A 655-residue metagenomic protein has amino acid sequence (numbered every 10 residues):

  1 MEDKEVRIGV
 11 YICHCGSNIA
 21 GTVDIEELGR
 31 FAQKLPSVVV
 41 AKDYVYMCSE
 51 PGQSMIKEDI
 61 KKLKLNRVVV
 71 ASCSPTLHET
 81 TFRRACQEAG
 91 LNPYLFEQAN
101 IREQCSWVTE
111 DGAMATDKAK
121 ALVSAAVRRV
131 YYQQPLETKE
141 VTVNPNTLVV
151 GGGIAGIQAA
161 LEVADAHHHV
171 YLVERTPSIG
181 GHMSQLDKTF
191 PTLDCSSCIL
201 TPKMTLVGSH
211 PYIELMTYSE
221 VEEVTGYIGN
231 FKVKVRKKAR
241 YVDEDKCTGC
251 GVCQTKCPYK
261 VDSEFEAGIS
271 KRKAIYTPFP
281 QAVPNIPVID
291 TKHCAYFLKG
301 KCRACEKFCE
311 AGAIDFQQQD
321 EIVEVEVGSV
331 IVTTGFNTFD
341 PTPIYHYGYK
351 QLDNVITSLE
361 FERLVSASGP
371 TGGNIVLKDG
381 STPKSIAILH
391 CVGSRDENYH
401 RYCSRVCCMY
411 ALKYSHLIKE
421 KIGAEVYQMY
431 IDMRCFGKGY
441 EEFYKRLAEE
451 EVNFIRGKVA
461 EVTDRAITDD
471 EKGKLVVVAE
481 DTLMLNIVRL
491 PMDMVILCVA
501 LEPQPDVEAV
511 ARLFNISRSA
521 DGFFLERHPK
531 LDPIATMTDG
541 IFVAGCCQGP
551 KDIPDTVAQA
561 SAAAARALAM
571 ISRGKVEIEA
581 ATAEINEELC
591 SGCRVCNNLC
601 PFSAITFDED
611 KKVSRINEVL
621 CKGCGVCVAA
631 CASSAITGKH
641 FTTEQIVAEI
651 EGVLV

Functional and structural regions predicted by a protein language model:
M1-V655: Residues forming the flavin
